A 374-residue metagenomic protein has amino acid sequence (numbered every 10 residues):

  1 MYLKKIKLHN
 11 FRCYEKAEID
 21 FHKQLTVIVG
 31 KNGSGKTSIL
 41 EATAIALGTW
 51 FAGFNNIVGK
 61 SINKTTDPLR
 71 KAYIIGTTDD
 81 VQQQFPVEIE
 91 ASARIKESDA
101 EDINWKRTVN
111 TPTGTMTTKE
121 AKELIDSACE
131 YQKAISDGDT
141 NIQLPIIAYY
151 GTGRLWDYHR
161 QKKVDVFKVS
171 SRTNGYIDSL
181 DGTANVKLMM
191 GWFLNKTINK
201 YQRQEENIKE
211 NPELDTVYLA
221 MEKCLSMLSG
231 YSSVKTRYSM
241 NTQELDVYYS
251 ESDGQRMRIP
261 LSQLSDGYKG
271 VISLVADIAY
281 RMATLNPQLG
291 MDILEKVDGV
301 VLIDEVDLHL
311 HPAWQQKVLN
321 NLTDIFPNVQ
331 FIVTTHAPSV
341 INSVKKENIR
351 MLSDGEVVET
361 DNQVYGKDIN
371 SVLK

Functional and structural regions predicted by a protein language model:
M1-I57, E244-K374: Switch/communication elements of ASCE P-loop NTPase nucleotide-binding domains
M1-M189, S226, G230: P-loop NTPase switch/coupling surface
S61-T66, K209, D361-V364: Pocket-edge positions in alpha/beta enzyme catalytic cores
T78, T115-T118, Q204-D215, H309: Charge-dense, low-complexity intrinsically disordered segments
D79-F85, R237-T242, L352: Short, ordered beta-strand-loop transition motifs
R94-K96, N174-K296: Extended helical coiled-coil dimerization/tether regions that scaffold and oligomerize large DNA-maintenance assemblies
A128, Q143, L214-E222, Y365-I369: A structural signal for well-ordered alpha-helical scaffolds and beta->alpha junctions
I147-G151, S233-S239, D246, V333 (+1 more regions): A structural signal for short, well-ordered beta-strand segments and their strand-loop junctions that often border
